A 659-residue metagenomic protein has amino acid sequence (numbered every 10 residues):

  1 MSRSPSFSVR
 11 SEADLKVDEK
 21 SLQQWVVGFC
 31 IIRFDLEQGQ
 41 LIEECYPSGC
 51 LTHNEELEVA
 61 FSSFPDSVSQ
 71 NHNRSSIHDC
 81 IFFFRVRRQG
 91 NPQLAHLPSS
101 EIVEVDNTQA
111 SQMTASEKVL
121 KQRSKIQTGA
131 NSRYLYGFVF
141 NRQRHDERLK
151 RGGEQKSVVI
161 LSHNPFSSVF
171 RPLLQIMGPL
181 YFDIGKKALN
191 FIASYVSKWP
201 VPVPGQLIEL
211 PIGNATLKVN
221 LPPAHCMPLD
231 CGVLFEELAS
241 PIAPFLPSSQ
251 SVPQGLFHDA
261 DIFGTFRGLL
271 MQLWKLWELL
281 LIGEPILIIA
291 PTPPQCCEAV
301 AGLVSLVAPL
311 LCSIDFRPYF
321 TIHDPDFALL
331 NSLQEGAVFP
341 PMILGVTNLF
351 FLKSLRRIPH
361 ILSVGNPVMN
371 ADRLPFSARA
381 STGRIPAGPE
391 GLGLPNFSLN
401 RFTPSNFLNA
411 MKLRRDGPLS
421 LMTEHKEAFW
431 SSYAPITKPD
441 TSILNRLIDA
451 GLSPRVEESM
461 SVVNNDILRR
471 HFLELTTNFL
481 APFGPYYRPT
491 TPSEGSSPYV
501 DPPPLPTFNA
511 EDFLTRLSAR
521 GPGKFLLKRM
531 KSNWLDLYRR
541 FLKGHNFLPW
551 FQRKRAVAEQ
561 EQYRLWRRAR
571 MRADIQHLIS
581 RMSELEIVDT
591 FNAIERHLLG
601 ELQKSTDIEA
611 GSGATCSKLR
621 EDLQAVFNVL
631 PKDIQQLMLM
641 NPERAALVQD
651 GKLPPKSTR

Functional and structural regions predicted by a protein language model:
S2-R659: Acidic, Ser/Thr/Pro/Gly-enriched alpha-helical scaffold modules and adjacent low-complexity linkers in large eukaryotic
